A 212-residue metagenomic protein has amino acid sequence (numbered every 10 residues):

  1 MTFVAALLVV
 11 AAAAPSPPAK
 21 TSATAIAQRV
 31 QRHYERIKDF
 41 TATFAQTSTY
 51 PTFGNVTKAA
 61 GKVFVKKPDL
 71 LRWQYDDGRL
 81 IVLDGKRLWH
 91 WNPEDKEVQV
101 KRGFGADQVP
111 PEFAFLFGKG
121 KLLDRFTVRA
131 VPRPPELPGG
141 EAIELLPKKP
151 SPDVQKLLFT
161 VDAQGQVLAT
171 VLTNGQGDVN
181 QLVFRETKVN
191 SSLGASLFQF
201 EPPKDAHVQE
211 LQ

Functional and structural regions predicted by a protein language model:
T2-V10: Bacterial N-terminal signal peptides
A11-V56, P202-Q212: N-terminal leader/targeting segments and the immediate start of mature chains
I37-D39, K58-A60, K66-P68, D76-G78 (+6 more regions): Extracytoplasmic
A45-W73: N-terminal, post-signal-peptide region of Sec/Tat-exported proteins
K62-P111, N180-Q181: An acidic-aromatic
W91-P93, V98-P132, G140-E144: Extracytoplasmic segments of membrane-associated envelope/inner-membrane machinery
K121-D205, Q209-Q212: Gly/Pro-enriched, hydrophobic low-complexity segments that function as extracytoplasmic propeptides/linkers
